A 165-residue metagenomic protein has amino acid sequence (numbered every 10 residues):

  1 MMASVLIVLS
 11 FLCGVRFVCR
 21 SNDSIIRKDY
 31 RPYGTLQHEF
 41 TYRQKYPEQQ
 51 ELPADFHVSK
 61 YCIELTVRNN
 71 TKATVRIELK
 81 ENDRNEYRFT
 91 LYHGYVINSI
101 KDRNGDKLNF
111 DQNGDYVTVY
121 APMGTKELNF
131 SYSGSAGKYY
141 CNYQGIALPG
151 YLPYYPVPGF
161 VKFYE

Functional and structural regions predicted by a protein language model:
M1-E165: Acidic/His-enriched low-complexity segments
